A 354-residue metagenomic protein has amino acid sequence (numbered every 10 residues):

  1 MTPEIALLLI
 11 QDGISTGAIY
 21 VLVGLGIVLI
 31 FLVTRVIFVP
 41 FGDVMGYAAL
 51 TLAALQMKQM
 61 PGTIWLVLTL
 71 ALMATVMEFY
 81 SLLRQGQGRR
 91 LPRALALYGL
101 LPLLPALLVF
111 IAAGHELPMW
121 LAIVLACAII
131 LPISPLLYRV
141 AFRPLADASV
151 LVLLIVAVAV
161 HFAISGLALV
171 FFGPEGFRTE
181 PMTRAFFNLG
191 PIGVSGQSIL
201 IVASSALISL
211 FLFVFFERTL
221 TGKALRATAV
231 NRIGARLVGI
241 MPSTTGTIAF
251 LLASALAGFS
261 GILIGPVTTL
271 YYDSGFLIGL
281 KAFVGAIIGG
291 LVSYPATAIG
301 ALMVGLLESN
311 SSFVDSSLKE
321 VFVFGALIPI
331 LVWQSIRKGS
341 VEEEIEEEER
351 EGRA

Functional and structural regions predicted by a protein language model:
T2-G13, I19, S198, F215-L220 (+2 more regions): Inter-helical junctions in multi-pass inner-membrane proteins, predominant in energy-converting antiporter-like
I5, G26, M73-L108, I233-L237 (+2 more regions): Cytosolic-side transmembrane-helix boundaries in multi-pass membrane proteins
A6-M57, L66, M73-G88, L136 (+2 more regions): Single transmembrane alpha-helix segments in multi-pass membrane proteins
I27, G62-I155, V160, I299-V304: Alpha-helical transmembrane segments within multi-pass membrane transporters and channels
L29-A49, G62, G86-G99, D147-V152 (+6 more regions): Short, non-helical or kinked segments that cap or interrupt transmembrane helices
G42-Y47, R93-L103, A126-C127, L145-L169 (+3 more regions): Pore- or pathway-lining transmembrane helices of multi-pass membrane proteins that form conduits for solutes/ions
A126, V140, P144-R218, T245 (+4 more regions): Transmembrane helix-bundle core of multi-pass membrane transporters and related energy-transducing complexes
G193-L270, Y294-I299: Helix-loop-helix "hairpin" substructures at the membrane interface of multi-pass membrane proteins
